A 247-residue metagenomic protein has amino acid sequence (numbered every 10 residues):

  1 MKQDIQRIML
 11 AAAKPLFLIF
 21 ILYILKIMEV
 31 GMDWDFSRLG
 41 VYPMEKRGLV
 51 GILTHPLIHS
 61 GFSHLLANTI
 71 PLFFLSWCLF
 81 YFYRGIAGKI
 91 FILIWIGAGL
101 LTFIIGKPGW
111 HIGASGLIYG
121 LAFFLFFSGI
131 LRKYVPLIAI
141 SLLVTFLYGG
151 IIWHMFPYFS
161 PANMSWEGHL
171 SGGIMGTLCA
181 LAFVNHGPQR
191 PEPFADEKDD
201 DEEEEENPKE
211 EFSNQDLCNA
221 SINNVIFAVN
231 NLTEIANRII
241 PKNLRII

Functional and structural regions predicted by a protein language model:
M1-N214, N231-T233: A detector for small-residue-rich transmembrane helices and their helix-helix packing motifs
E210-I247: C-terminal regulatory/interaction regions
